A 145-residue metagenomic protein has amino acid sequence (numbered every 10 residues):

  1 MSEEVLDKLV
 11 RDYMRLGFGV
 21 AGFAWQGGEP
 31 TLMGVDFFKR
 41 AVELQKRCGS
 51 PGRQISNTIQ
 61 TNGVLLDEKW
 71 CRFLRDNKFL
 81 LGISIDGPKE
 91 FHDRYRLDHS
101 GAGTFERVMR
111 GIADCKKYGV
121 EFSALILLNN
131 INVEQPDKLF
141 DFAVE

Functional and structural regions predicted by a protein language model:
E3-Q26, M33-E145: Radical SAM/AdoMet-radical enzyme domain recognition
